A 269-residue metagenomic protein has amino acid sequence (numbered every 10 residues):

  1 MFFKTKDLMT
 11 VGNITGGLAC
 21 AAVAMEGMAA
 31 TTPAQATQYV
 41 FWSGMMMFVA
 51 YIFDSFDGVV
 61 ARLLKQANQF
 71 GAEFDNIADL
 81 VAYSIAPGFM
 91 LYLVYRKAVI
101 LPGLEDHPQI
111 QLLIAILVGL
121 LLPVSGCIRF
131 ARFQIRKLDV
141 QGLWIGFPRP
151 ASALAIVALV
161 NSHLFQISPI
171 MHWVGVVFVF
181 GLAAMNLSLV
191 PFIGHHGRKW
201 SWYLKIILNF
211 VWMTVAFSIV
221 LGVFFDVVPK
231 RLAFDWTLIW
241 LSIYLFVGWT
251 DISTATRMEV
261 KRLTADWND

Functional and structural regions predicted by a protein language model:
M1-F3, A36-W42, A67-N68, E105-I114 (+3 more regions): Short juxtamembrane and helix-loop transition motifs at transmembrane-helix boundaries in membrane proteins
K6-G12, L80, W144-L154: Membrane-interface loop-to-helix entry segments
D7, V11, M45, L63-F130 (+1 more regions): Multi-pass membrane catalytic core of lipid/isoprenoid biosynthesis enzymes
L8-E73, I114-P123, F178, A233: Membrane-embedded alpha-helical segments that form the functional core of polytopic membrane enzymes, especially those
A19-M45, G88-L117, L159-G175, L221-A233: Helix-coil boundary and interhelical linker segments in multi-pass alpha-helical membrane proteins
G27-T31, L93-I100, F133-D139, I167 (+2 more regions): Perimembrane helix-loop junctions in membrane proteins
F56-G71, F133-L143, M258-D269: Cytosolic, membrane-interface loops and tails of multi-pass inner-membrane proteins
Q141-D269: C-terminal membrane-associated helical module and adjoining short loops/tails
